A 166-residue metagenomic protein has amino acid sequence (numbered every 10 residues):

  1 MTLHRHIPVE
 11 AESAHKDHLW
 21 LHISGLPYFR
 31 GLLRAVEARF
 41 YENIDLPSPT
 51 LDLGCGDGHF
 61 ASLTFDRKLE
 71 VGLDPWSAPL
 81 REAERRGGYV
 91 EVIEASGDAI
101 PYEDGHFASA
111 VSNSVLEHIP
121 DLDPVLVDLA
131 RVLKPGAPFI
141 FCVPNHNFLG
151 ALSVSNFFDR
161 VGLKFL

Functional and structural regions predicted by a protein language model:
M1-A99, S109, L126: Conserved N-terminal segment of class I S-adenosyl-L-methionine
E82, Y102, A151-L152: Short Asp/Glu-rich motifs
S96-A99, E103-D104, D121: Acidic/polar helix N-cap motif
S112-V115: A short beta-strand submotif of the Rossmann-like class I SAM-dependent methyltransferase core that lines
P120-D128, P138-L166: S-adenosyl-L-methionine-dependent methyltransferase catalytic module, highlighting the catalytic core
